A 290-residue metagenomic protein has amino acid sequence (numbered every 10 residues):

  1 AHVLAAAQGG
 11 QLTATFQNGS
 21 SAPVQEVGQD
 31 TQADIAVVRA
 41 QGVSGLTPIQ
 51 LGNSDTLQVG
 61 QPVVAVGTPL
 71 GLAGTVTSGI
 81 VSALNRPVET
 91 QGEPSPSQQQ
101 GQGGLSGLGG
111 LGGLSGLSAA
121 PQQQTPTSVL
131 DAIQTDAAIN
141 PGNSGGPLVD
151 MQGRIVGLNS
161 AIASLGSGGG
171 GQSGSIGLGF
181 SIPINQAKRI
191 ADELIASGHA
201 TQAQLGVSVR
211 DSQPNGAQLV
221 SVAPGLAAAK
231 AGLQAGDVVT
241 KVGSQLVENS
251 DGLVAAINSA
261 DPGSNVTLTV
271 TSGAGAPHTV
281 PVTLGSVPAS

Functional and structural regions predicted by a protein language model:
A1-S290: Extracytoplasmic/periplasmic mature domains of Sec-exported, cell-envelope-associated bacterial proteins
